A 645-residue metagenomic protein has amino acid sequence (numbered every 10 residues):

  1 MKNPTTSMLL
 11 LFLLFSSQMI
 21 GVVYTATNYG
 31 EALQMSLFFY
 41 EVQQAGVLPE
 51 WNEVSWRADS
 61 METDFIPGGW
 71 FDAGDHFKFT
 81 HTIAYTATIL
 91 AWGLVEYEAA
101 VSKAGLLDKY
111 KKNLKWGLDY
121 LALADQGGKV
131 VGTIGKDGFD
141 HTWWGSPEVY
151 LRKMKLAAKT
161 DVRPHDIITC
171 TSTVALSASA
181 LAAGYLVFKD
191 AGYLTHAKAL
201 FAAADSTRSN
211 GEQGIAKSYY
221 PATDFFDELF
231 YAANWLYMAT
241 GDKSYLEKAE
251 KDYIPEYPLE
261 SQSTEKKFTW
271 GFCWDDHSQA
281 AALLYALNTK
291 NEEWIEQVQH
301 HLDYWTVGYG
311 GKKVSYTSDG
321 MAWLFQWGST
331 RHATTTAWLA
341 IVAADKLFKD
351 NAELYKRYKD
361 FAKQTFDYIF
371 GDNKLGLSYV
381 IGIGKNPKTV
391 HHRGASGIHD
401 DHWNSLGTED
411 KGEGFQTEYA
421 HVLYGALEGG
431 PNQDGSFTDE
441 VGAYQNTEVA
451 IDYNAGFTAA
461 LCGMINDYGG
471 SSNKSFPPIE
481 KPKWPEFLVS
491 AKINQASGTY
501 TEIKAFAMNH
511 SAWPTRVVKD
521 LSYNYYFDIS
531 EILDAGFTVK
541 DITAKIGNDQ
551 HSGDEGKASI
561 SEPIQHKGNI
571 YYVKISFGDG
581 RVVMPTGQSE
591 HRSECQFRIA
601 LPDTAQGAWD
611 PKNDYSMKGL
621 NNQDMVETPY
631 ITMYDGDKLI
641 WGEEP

Functional and structural regions predicted by a protein language model:
M1-L9: Bacterial N-terminal signal peptides that target proteins for export
L13-Q18: Hydrophobic core
V23-F38, V42-E96, T133-L176, A180-V187 (+3 more regions): Aromatic (Trp/Tyr) and acidic
N113-G127: Carboxylate/His-rich catalytic cores and anion/metal-binding grooves
G469-Y500: Low-complexity, acidic Ser/Thr/Pro/Gly-rich terminal tails and inter-domain linkers that flank the onset of structured
S497-F527: Short beta-strand elements of extracellular/lumenal beta-sandwich folds
S530-D579: A surface/secretory-pathway sequence property marking extracellular, secreted, or lumenal proteins enriched
E590-P645: Terminal connector regions
